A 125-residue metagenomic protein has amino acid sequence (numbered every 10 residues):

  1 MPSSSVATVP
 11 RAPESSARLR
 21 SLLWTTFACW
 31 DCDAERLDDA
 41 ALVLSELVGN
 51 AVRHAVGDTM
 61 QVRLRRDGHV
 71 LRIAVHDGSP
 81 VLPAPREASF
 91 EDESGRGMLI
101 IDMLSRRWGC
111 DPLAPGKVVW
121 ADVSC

Functional and structural regions predicted by a protein language model:
M1-V6, A51-C125: Conserved beta-strand-loop-beta-strand hairpin that lines the nucleotide-binding pocket of ATP/GTP-utilizing enzymes
S3, A17, W24-A28, V56: Two-component transmitter module helix at the DHp-CA junction of histidine kinases
V6-R18: STAS-typified acidic loop motif
S21-S45: Conserved short strand/loop->alpha-helix "switch" segment adjacent to the catalytic nucleotide/phosphoryl-transfer site
